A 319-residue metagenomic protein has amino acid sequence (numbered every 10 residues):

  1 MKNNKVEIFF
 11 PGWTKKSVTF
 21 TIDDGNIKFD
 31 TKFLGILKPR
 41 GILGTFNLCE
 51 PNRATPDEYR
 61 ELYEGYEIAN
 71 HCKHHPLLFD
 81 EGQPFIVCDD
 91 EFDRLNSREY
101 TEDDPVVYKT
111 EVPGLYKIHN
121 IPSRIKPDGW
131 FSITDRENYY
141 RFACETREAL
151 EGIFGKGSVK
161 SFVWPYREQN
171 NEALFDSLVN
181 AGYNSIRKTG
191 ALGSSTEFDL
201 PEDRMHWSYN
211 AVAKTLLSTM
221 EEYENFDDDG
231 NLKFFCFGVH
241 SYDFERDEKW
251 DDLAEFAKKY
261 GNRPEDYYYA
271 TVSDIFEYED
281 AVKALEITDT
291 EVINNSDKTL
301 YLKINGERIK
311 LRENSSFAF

Functional and structural regions predicted by a protein language model:
K2-G12, K38, E50-A54, E151-G152 (+2 more regions): C-terminal domain-boundary segment and adjacent tail
W13, K28-R40: Active-site-proximal N-terminal segment of extracellular/periplasmic enzymes that hydrolyze or transfer
K15-V18, G25-K28, E137-Y140, C144 (+3 more regions): Catalytic grooves of carbohydrate-active enzymes
S17-F20, I125: Acidic/histidine-rich, surface-exposed loop or edge segments in extracytoplasmic proteins
T31-G35, P56-L62, L174-L178, M220-E224 (+1 more regions): Short amphipathic alpha-helical segments and helix-helix/interface helices
T31-K32, F79, E279: Short, function-defining helix-loop hinge/capping sites that tune catalysis or transport
K38-L174, A181, G190-W207, L232-S241: Metal-dependent polysaccharide deacetylase catalytic core of the NodB/CE4 family, i.e., the active-site-bearing domain
C72-H74, W207-T219, I287-I293: A polyampholytic, Gly/Pro-enriched intrinsically disordered region
